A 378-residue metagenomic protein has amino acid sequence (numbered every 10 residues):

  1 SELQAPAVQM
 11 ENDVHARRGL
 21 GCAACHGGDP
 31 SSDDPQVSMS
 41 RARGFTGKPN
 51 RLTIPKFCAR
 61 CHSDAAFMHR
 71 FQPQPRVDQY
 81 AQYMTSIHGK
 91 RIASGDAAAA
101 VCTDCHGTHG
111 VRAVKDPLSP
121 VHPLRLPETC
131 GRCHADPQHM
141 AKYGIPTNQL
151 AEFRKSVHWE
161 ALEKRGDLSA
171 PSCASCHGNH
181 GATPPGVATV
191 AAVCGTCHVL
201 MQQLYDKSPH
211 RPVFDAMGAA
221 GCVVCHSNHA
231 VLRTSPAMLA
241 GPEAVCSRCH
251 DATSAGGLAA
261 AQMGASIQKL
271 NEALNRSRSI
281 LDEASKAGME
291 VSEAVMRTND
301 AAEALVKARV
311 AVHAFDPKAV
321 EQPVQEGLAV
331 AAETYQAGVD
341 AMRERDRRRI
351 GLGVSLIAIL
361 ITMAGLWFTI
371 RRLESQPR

Functional and structural regions predicted by a protein language model:
S1-D340, E344-R347, G353-V354, I359-M363: Short sequence/structural segments immediately N-terminal
L352-G353, S375: Non-catalytic macromolecular-recognition regions in eukaryotic signaling proteins
L360-R378: Juxtamembrane interface at the cytosolic side of transmembrane helices
